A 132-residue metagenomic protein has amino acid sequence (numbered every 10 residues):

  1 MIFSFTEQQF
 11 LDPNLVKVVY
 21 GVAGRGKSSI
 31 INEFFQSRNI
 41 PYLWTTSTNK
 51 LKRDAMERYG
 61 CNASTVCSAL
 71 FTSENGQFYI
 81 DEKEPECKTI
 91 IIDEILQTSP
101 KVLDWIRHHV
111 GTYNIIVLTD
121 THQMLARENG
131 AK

Functional and structural regions predicted by a protein language model:
M1-K132: Conserved ATP-binding/catalytic motifs of P-loop helicase motor domains
